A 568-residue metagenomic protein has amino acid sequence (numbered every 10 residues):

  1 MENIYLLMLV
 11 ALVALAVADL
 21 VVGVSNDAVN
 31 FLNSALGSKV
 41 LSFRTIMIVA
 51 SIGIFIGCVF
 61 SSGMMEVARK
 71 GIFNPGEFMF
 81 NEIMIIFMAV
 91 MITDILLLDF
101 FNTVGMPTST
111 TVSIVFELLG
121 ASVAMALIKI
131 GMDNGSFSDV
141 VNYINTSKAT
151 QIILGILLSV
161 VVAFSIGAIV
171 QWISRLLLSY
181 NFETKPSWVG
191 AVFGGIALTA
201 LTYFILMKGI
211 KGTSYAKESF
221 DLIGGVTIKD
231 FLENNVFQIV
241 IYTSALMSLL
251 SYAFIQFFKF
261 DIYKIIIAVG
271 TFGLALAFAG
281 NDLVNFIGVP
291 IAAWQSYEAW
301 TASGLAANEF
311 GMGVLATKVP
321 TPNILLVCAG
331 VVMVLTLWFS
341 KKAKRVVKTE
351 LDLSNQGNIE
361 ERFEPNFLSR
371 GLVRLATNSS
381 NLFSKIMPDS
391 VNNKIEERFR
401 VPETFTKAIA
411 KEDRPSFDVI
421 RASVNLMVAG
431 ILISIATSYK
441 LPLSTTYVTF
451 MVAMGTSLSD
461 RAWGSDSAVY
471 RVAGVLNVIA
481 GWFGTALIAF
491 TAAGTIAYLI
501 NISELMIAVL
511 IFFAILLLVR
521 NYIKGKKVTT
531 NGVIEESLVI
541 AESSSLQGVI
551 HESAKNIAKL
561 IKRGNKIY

Functional and structural regions predicted by a protein language model:
E2-L441, T449-K566: Alpha-helical transmembrane segments and immediately membrane-proximal extracytoplasmic
T446: Classical protein tyrosine phosphatase
